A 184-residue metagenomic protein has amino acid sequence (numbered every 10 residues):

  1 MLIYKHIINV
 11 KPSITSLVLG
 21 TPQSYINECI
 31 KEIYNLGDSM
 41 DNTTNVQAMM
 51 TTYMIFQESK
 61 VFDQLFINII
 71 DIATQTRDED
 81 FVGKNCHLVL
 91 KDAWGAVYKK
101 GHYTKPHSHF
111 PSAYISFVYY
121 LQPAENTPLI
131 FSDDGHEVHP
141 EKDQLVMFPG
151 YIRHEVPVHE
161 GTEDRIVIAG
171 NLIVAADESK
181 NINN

Functional and structural regions predicted by a protein language model:
M1-C86: Non-heme Fe(II)/2-oxoglutarate
F81-V167, N171-E178, I182-N184: Catalytic core of non-heme Fe(II) oxygenases with the double-stranded beta-helix
